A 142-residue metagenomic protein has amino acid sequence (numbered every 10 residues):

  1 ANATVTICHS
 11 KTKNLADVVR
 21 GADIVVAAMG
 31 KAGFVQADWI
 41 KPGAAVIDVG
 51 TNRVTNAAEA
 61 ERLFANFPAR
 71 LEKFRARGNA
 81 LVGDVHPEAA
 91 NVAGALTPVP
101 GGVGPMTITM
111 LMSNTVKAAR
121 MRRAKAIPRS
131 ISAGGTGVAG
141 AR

Functional and structural regions predicted by a protein language model:
A1-V49, V54-F64, A80-P87: Glycine-rich phosphate/diphosphate-binding loop of Rossmann-like nucleotide-binding domains
A57-R142: Adenosine-phosphate binding glycine-rich loop
